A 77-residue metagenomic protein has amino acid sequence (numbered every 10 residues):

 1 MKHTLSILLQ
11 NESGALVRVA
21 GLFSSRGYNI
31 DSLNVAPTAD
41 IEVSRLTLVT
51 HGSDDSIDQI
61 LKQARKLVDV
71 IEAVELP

Functional and structural regions predicted by a protein language model:
M1-P77: A conserved regulatory-domain signal marking ACT and ACT-like small-molecule sensing domains and adjacent regulatory
